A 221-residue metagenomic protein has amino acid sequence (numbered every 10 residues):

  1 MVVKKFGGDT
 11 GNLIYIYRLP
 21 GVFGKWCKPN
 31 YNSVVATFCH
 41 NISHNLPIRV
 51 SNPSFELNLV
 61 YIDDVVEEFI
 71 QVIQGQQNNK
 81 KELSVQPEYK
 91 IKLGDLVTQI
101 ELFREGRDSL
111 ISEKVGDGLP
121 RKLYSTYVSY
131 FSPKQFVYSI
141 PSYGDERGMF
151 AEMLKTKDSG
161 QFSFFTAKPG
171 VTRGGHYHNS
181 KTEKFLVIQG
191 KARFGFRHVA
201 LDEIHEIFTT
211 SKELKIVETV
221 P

Functional and structural regions predicted by a protein language model:
M1-P20, S33-H44: Active-site Tyr-X1-5-Lys
I16, C27-T37, S54-Q74, G94: Substrate-positioning beta->alpha
P20-G21, H40-V60, Q77-K80, S84-V85: A conserved pocket-lining segment of Rossmann-fold NAD(P)-dependent short-chain dehydrogenase/reductase
L59, G175-Y177, T182-V187, K215-V217: His/acidic/aromatic-lined binding-pocket segments of jelly-roll/cupin-type domains and related regulatory beta-sandwich
Q71-S142: Mid/C-terminal beta-alpha module of Rossmann-like enzyme folds, strongest in SDR-family dehydrogenases/epimerases
L83, S180-A200: Glycine- and acidic-residue-biased ligand/ion/polar-headgroup-sensing regions
K134-G175, K181: A short glycine-rich, His/Asp/Glu-containing loop-to-beta-strand
H198-P221: Short acidic-glycine-tyrosine-enriched beta hairpin
